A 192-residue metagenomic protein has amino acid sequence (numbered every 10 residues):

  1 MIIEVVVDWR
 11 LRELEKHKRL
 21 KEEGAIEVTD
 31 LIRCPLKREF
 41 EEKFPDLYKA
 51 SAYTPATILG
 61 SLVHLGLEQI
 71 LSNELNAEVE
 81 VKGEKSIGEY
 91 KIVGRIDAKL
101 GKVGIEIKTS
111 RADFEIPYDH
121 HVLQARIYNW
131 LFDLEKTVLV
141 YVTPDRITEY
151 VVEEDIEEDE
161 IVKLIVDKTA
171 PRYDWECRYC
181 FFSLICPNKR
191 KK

Functional and structural regions predicted by a protein language model:
M1-G104, R111, K192: Metal-dependent nuclease catalytic cores that hydrolyze phosphodiester bonds in DNA/RNA, characterized by
I26-E39, D167-K192: Cysteine-cluster motifs in flexible loop/terminal segments that predominantly coordinate metals
L47, P117-Y118, Y141, R190-K192: A generic "cationic amphipathic patch" detector
N73, E135-V138, P187-R190: Generic macromolecular interface patches on structured domains
G83-D167, R172-W175, F181-L184: Nucleic-acid nuclease catalytic cores
